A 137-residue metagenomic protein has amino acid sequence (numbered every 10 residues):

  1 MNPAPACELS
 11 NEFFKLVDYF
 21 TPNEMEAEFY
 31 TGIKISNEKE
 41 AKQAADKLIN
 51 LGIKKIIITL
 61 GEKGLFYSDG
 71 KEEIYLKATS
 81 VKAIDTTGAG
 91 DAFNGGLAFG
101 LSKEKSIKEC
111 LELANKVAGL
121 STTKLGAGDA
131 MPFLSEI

Functional and structural regions predicted by a protein language model:
M1-A41, K63-L65: Conserved beta-alpha-beta core of the PfkB/ribokinase-like small-molecule kinase fold
E8-F13, E38-I137: Conserved phosphate-binding/catalytic region of the ribokinase-like
